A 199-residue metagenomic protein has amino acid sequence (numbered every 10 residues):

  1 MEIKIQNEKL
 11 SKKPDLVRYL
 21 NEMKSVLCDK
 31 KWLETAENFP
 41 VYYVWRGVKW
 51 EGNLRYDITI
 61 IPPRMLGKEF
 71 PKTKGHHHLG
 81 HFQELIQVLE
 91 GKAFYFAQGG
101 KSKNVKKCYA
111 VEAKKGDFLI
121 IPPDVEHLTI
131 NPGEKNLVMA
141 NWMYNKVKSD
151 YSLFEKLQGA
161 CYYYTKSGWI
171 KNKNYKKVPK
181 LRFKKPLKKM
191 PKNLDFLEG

Functional and structural regions predicted by a protein language model:
E2-A113, P132-G199: Active-site region of the double-stranded beta-helix
E112-E134: Conserved metal-binding segment of the jelly-roll/cupin
